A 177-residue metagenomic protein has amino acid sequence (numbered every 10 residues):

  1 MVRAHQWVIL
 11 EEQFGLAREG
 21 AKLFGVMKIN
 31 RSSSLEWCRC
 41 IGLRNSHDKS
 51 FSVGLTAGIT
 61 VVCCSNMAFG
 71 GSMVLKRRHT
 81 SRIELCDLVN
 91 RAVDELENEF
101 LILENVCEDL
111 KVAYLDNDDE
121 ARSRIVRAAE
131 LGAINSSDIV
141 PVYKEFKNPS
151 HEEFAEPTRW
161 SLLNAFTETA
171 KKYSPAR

Functional and structural regions predicted by a protein language model:
V8-I29: Beta-rich nucleic-acid/ligand-interaction surfaces
N30-R177: Intrinsically disordered, low-complexity regions enriched in serine/threonine
